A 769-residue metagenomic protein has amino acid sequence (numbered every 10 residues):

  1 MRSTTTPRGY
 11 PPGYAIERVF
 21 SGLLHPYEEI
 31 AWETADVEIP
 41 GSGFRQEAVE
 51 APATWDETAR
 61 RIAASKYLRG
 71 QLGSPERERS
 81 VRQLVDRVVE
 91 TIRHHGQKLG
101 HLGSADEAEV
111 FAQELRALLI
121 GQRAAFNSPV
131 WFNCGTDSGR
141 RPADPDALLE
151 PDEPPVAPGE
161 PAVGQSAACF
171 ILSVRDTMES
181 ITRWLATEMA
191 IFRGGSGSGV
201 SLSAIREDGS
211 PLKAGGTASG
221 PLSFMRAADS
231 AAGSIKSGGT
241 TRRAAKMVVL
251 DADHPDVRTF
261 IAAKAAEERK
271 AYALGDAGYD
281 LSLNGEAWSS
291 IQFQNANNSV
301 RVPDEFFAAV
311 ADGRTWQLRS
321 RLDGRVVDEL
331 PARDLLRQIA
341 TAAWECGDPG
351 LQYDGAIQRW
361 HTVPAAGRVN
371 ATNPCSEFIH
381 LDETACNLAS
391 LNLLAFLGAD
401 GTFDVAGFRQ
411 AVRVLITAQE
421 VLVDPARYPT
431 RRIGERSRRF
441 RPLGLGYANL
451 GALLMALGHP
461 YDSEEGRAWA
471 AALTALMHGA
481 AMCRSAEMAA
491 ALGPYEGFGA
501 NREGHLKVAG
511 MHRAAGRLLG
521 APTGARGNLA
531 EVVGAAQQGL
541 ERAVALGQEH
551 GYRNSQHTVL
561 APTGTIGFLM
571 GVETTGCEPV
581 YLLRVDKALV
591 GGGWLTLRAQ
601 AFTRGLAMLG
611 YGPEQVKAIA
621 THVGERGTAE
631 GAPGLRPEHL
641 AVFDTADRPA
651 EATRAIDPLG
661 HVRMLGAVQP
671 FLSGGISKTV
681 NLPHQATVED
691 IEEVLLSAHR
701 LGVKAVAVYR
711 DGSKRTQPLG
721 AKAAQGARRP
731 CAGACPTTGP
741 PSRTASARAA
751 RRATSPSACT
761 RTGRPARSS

Functional and structural regions predicted by a protein language model:
M1-S769: Extended catalytic cores of very large enzyme megasubunits
